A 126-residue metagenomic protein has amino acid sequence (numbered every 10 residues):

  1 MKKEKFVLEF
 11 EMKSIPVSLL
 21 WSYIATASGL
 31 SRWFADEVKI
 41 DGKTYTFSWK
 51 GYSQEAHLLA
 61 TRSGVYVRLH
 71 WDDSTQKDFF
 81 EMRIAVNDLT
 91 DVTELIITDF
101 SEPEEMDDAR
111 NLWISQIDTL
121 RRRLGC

Functional and structural regions predicted by a protein language model:
M1-E37: Hydrophobic ligand-binding cavity/cleft-lining segments
K5-L8, S18-L19, V92-S101, G125: Short, charged low-complexity linear motifs
M12-P16, T26-A27, G42, G64 (+2 more regions): Intrinsically disordered, low-complexity regions enriched in Ser/Pro/Gly/Gln/His and often acidic
L19-W21, L30, Y45, L58 (+2 more regions): Hydrophobic pocket/interface hotspot
W21-I24, W33, W71, W113-I117: Tryptophan-centric aromatic hotspots in well-structured domains and transmembrane helices
D36, I40, Y45-P103: Hydrophobic-ligand binding "helix-grip"
T98-C126: A conserved amphipathic terminal alpha-helix motif
